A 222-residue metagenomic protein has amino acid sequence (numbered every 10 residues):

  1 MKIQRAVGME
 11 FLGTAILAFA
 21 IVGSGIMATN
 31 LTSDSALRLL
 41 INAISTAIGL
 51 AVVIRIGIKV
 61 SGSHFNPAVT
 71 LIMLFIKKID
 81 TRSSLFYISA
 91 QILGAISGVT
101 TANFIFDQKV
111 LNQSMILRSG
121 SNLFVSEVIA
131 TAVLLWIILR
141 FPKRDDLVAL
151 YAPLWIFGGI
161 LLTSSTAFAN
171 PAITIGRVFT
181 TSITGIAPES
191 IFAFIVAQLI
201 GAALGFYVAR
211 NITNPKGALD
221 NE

Functional and structural regions predicted by a protein language model:
M1-E222: Membrane-interface helix-loop junctions and terminal tails of multi-pass membrane proteins
